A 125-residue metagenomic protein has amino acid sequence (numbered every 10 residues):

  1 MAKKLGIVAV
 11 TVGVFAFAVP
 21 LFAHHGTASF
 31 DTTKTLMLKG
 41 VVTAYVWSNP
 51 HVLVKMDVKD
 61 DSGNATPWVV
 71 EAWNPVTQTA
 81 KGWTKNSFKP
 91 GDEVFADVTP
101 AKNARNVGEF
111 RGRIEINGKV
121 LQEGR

Functional and structural regions predicted by a protein language model:
M1-T11: Bacterial N-terminal signal peptides that target proteins for export
A9-P20: Bacterial N-terminal signal peptides
F22-L36: Short boundary/loop segments of OB/S1/cold-shock single-stranded nucleic-acid-binding domains
K34-P50: Structural detector for short beta-strands of small beta-barrel domains
S48-V58: Short aromatic-glycine-enriched beta-strand elements
A72-A80: Short, structured beta-strand/loop micro-motifs enriched in basic residues and often containing a Trp
A80-A96: Short nucleic-acid-contacting surface segments enriched for D/E, G, S/T with interspersed K/R
A101-R125: OB-fold/S1-family single-stranded nucleic acid-binding modules
